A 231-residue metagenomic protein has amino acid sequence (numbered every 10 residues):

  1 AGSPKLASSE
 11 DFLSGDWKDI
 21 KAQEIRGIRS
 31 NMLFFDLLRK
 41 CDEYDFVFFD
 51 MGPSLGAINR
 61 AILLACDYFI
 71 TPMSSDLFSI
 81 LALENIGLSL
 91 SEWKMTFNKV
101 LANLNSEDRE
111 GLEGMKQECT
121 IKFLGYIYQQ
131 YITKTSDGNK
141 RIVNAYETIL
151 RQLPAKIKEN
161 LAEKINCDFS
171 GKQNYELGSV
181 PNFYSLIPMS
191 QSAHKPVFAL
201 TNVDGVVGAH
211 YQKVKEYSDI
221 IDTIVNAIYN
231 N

Functional and structural regions predicted by a protein language model:
A1-R39: P-loop/Walker-type NTP enzyme "switch/lid" segment
S3, S8-S9, S14, S30 (+11 more regions): Generic serine detector
S14-A22, D50, L63-D67, T71 (+3 more regions): Generic alpha-helix detector with strongest preference for long hydrophobic helices that associate with membranes
W17-I20, I28, D76-L83, T133 (+1 more regions): Short, surface-exposed, charge-dense and proline/glycine-enriched linear segments
Q23-F34, S79-L83, K213-V225: Phosphate/oxyanion-binding active-site loops and adjacent basic polyanion-contact surfaces
I28-A162: Conserved catalytic-core segment of NTP-binding enzymes
L104-N231: C-terminal lobe/tail of nucleotide-utilizing enzymes
